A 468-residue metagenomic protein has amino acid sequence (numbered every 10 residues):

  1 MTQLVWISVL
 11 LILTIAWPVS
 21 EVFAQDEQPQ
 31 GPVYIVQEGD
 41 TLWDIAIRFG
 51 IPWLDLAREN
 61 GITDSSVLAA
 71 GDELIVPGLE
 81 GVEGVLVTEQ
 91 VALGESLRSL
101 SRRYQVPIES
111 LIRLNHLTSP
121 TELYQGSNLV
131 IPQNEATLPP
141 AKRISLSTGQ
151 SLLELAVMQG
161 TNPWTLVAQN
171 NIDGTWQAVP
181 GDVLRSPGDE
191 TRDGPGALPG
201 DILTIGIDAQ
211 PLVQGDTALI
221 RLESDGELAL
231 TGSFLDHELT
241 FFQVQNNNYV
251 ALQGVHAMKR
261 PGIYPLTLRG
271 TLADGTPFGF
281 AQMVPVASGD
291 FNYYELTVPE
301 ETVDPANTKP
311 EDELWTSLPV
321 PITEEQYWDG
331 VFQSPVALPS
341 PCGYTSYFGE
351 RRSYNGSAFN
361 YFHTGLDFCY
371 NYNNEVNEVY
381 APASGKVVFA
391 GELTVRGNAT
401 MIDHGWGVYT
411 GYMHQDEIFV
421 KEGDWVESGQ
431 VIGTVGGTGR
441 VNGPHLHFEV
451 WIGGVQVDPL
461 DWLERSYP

Functional and structural regions predicted by a protein language model:
W6-A16: Bacterial N-terminal signal peptides
A24-Q37, D44, I51-Q90, P107-S145 (+3 more regions): Extracellular LysM carbohydrate-binding repeats and other cell-envelope/extracellular binding modules
V36, I62, V91, L117 (+5 more regions): Surface-exposed strand-loop junctions at beta-sheet edges and helix termini that form docking/interaction patches
G39, G71, G94, G126 (+5 more regions): Loop/turn positions that initiate beta-strands
D44, S99, V336-P468: Catalytic cores of peptidoglycan-degrading enzymes
G84-V85, L138-P140, T148, E154 (+5 more regions): Non-catalytic extracellular/periplasmic "stalk" and linker regions immediately N-terminal to catalytic or recognition
